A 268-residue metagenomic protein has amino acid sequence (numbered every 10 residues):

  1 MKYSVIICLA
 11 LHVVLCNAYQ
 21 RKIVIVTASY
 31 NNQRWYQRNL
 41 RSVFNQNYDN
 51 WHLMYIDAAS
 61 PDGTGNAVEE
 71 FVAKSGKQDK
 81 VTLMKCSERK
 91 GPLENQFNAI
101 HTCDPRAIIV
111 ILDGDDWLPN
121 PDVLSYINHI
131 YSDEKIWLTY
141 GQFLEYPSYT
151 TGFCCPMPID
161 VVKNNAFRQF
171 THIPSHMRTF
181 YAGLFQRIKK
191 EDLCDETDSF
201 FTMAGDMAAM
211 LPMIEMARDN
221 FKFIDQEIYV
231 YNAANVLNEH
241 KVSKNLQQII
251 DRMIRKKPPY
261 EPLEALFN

Functional and structural regions predicted by a protein language model:
M1-S4: Positively charged n-region of N-terminal signal peptides that target proteins for export
L9-N17: Hydrophobic h-region of N-terminal signal peptides that target proteins for export in Gram-negative bacteria
Y19-F267: Nucleotide-sugar donor-binding/catalytic module of glycosyltransferases that assemble extracellular/cell-envelope
